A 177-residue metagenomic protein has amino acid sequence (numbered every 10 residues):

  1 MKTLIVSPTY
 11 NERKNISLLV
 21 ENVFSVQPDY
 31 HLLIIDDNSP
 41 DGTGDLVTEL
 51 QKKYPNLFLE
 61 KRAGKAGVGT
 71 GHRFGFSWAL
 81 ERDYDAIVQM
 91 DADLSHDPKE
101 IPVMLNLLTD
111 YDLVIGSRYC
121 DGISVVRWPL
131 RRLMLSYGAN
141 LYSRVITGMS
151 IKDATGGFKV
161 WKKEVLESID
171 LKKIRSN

Functional and structural regions predicted by a protein language model:
T3, D85, D112: Conserved acidic residues
T3-E12, L19, V26: A conserved hydrophobic helix/loop-capping motif in glycosyltransferases and polysaccharide synthases
S7, V20, D29-S39, E60-K61 (+1 more regions): Short beta-strand/loop segment that forms part of the nucleotide-sugar
K14-L18, D41-L50: Acidic helix N-cap motif at the loop->helix transition within catalytic regions of sugar-transfer enzymes
I16, V23, G75, D93 (+1 more regions): Residue-level signature of catalytic and energy-coupling elements of molecular machines, predominantly ATP/GTP-dependent
D36-D45, L94: A conserved acidic beta->alpha catalytic loop
E60-E81, P98-S176: Acceptor/aglycone-binding surface of glycosyltransferases and processive sugar-polymer synthases
D83-S95: Short beta-strand-to-loop acidic/aromatic patch adjacent to the donor-nucleotide binding site
